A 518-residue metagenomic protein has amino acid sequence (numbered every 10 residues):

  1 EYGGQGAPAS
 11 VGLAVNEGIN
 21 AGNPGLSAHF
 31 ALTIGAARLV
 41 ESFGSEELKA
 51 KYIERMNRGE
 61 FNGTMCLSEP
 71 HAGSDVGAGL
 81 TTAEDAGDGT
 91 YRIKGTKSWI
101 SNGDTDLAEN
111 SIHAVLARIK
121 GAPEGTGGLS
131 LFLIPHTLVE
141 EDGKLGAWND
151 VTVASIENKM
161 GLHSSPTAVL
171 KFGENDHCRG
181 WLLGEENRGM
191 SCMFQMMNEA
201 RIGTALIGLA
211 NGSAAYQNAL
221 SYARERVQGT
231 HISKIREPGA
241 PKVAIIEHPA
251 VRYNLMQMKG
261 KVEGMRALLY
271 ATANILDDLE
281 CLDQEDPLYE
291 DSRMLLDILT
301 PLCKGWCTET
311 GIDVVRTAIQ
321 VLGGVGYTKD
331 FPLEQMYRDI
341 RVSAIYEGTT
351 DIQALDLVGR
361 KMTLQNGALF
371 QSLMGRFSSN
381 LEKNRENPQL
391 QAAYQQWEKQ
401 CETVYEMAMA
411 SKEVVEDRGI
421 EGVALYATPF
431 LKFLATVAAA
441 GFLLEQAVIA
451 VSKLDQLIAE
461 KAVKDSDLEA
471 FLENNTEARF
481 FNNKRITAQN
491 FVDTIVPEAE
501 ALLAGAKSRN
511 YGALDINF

Functional and structural regions predicted by a protein language model:
E1-E54, R58, A108-I112, P123 (+1 more regions): Internal helix-loop-helix
E1-S27, L67-H71, T96-K97, N102-D104 (+3 more regions): Active-site beta-strand/loop segments that form the cofactor-binding cradle of oxidoreductase flavoproteins
A14, L364, N380-F518: C-terminal amphipathic alpha-helical interaction region
V15, N23, F30-I34, G44-T81 (+5 more regions): Internal maturation/activation junctions in enzymes
T90, K94-W148: A short core secondary-structure module
W99, L138-A154, K159, P166-A200 (+2 more regions): A glycine-rich, basic-preceded beta-loop-alpha segment at the flavin cofactor/substrate interface of flavin-utilizing
L162, A271, M294-G375, N483-L514: Alpha-helix capping/hinge segments and adjacent helical runs
E263-K304, M409-L425, Q446-A459: C-terminal helix-coil-helix/basic helical segment that borders enzyme active sites and/or dimer interfaces and provides
